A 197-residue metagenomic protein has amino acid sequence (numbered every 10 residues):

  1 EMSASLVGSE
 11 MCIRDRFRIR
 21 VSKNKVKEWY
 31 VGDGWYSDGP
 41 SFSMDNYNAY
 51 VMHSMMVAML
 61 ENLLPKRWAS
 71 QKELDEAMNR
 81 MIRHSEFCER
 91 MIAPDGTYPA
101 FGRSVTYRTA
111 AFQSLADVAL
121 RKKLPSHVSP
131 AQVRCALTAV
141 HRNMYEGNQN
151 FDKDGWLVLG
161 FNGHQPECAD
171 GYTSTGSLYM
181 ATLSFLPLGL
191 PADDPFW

Functional and structural regions predicted by a protein language model:
E1-I13: Single conserved hydrophobic/aromatic residue that forms the stacking wall/gate of nucleotide- or nucleobase-binding
S9-E10, D45-L60, V105-L120, G176-F185: Well-ordered alpha-helical segments within folded domains of soluble proteins
E10-K23, L60-I82, A119-C135, G189-W197: Structural helix-adjacent loops and short alpha-helical linkers that scaffold large soluble proteins
F17-D38, E76-T97, C135-D152: Long, well-ordered core segments of solenoidal/helical folds
E28-G32, N48-K66, H84-M91: Membrane-embedded hairpin module used as a gating/binding unit in multi-pass transport and secretion proteins
Y36-Y50, D95-F112, P166-S177: Solvent-exposed loop and edge beta-strand segments that line ligand/cofactor-binding and catalytic clefts
M55, E73-S129: Active-site-proximal binding-pocket segments
A119-W197: Extended polysaccharide-engagement surfaces of secreted carbohydrate-active enzymes
